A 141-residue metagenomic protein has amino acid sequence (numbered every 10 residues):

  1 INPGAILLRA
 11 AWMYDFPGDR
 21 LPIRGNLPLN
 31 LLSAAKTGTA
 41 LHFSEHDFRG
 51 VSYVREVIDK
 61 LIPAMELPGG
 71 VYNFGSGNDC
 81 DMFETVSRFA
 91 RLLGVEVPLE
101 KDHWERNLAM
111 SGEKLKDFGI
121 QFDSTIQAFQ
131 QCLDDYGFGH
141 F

Functional and structural regions predicted by a protein language model:
I1-R49, E56: NAD(P)-dependent short-chain dehydrogenase/reductase
I6-L8, Y72, D123: Hydrophobic/aromatic beta-strand patches that form the interior of the parallel beta-sheet core in alpha/beta enzyme
P22, N26, S52, E105-R106 (+1 more regions): Residues at secondary-structure transition points
L31, K114-L115: Structural element of the ATP-grasp superfamily
R49-S52, C80, M110, I120-D123: Residue-level signal for the nucleotide or nucleotide-sugar donor/cofactor binding architecture
I58-R106, S111-G112, F141: Mid/C-terminal beta-alpha module of Rossmann-like enzyme folds, strongest in SDR-family dehydrogenases/epimerases
P63, R91, Q121, D134-D135: Residues within well-ordered alpha-helical secondary structure of globular protein domains
T125-F141: Amphipathic terminal alpha-helices
